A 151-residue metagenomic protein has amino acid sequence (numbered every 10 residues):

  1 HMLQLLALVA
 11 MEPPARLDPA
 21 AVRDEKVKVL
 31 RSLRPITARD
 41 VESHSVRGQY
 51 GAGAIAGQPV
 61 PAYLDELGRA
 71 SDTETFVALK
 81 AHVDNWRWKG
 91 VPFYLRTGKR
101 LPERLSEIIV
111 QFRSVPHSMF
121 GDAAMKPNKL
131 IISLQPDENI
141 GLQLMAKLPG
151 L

Functional and structural regions predicted by a protein language model:
H1-L151: Secretory/organelle targeting and membrane-embedding segments
